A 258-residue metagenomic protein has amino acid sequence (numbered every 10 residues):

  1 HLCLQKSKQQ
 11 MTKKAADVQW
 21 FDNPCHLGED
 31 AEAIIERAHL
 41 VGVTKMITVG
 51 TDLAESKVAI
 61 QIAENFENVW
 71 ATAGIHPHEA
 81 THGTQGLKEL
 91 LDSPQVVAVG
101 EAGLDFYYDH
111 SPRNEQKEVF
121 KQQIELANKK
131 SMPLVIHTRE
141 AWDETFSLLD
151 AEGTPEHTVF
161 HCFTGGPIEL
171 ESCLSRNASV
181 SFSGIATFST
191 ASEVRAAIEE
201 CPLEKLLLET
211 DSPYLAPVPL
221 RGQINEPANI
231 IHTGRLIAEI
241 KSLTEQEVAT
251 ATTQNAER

Functional and structural regions predicted by a protein language model:
C3-R258: Mid-domain alpha/beta scaffold segments of enzyme catalytic cores
